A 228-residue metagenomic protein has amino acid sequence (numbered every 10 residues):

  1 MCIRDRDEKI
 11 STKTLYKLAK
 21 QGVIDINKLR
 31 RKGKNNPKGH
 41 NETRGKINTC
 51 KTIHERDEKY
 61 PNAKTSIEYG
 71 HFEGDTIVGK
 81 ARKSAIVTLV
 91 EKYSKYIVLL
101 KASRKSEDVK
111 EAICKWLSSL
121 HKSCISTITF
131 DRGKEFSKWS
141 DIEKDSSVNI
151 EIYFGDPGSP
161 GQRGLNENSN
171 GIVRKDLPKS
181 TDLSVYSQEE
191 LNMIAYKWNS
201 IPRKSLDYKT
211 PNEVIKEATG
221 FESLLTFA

Functional and structural regions predicted by a protein language model:
M1-I3: Short, small-residue-biased leader/transition segments that mark boundaries at the very start of proteins
E8-K64: Basic, flexible linker segments flanking DNA-binding modules in nucleic acid-interacting mobile-element proteins
I67-G79: Two-metal-ion RNase H-like nuclease active-site motif
I77, A81-V98: Short conserved beta-strand segments at catalytic cores or DNA/RNA-binding microdomains of nucleic-acid binding
R82, L99-K122: Active-site beta-loop-alpha junctions of metal-dependent nucleic acid enzymes, especially the RNase H-like/DDE
K95-L100, F154, K179-T181: Short small-residue beta-strand/loop micro-motif enriched in glycine and branched aliphatics
F130-R132, S137-I142, Y153-K175, S184-Y196: RNase H-like two-metal-ion nuclease catalytic core shared by retroviral integrases and related mobile-element nucleases
K179-A228: C-terminal domain-tail junction helix/linker
